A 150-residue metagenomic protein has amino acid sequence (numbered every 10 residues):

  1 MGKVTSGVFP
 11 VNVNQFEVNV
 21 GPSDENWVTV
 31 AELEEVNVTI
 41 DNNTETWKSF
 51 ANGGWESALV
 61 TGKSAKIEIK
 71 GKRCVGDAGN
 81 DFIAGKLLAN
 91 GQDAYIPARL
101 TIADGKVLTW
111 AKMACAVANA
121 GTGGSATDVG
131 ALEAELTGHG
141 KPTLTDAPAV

Functional and structural regions predicted by a protein language model:
G2-C74, A114-A131: Solvent-exposed edge beta-strands and adjacent loop segments that serve as assembly or binding interfaces
D24-V28, G76, I102-W110: Short, surface-exposed beta-strand/loop "edge" segments at domain boundaries and coil↔beta transitions
I40, R99-D146: Short beta-strand and beta-hairpin "edge-sheet" elements
R73-G76, K141: Acidic glycine-/aspartate-rich tracts in secreted/extracellular proteins
D77-R99: Mid-chain, well-packed structural core segment of small domains
P148-V150: Solvent-exposed, low-complexity segments and loops of surface/extracellular structural proteins
